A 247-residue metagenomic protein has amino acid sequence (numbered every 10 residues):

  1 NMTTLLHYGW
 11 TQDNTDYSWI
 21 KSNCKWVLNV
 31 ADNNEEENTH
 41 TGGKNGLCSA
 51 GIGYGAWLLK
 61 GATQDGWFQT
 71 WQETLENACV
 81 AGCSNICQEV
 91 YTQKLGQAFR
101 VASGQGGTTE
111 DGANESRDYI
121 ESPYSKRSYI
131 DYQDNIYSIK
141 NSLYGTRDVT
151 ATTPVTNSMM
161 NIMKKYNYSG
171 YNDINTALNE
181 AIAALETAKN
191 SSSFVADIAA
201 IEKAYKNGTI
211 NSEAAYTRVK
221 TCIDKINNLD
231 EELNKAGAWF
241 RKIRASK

Functional and structural regions predicted by a protein language model:
N1-K247: Mature extracytoplasmic or organellar-lumen-exposed domains after removal of signal/transit peptides
